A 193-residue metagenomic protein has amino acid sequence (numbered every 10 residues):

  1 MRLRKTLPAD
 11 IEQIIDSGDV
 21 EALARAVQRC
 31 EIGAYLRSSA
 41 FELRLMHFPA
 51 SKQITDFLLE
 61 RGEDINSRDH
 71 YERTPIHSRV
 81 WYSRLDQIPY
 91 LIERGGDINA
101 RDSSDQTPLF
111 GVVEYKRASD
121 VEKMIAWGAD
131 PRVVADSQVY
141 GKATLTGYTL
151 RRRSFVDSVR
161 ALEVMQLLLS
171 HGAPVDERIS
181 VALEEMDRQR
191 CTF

Functional and structural regions predicted by a protein language model:
M1-F48, Q53-F57: N-terminal segments that cap or nucleate solenoid repeat domains
M1-Q13, W127, G147-F193: Ankyrin-repeat-protein effector appendages
R4-I11, Y35-H47, R68-P75, R101-P108 (+2 more regions): Ankyrin-repeat boundary/"N-cap" motif
Q13-G18, R44-K52, S78-R84, G111-R117 (+2 more regions): Ankyrin repeat A-helix N-terminal signature
A22, Q53-I54, D86-Q87, S119-D120 (+1 more regions): Conserved ankyrin/ankyrin-like repeat signature
R25-I32, D56-D64, P89-D97, E122-D130 (+1 more regions): Ankyrin repeat domain, specifically the short helix-to-loop turn at the C-terminus of the second helix of each repeat
D64, R68-R117: A generic tandem-repeat structural signature
S104-E163, L167: Ankyrin-repeat and related helical/solenoid repeat scaffolds used for protein-protein interactions
